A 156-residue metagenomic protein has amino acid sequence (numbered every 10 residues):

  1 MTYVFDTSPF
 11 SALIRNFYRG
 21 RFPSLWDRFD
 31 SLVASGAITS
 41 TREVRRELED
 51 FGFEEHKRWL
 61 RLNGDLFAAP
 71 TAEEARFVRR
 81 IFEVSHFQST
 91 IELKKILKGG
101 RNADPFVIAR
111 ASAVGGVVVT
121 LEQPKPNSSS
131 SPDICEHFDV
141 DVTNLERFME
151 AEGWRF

Functional and structural regions predicted by a protein language model:
M1-S40, E47-L60: Short, well-structured N-terminal submotif of metal-dependent ribonuclease cores
I14, V117, L121-F156: Acidic, PIN/NYN-like endoribonuclease modules and their adjacent C-terminal/linker elements
R21-L25, A103-D104, N127: Amphipathic coiled-coil/heptad-repeat helices and related helical stalk/stem segments that mediate oligomerization
D30, K57, I108, P132 (+1 more regions): Short glycine-/small-residue-rich flexible loop motifs, especially phosphate/cofactor-binding loops
V33, L60, R110-A111, C135: A generic structural signal for well-ordered alpha-helical segments
R42-K98: PIN-domain endoribonuclease scaffold, especially VapC-family toxins
K98-V118, S130, I134: Acidic, metal-associated active-site segment
